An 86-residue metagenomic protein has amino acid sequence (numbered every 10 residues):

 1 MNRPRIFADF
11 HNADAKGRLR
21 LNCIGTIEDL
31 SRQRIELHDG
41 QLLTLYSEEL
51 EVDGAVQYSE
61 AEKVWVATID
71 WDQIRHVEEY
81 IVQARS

Functional and structural regions predicted by a protein language model:
N2-R3, A61-S86: Glycine- and charge-enriched low-complexity intrinsically disordered segments
I6-G25: Short, basic/aromatic beta-hairpin or loop at an interaction surface
C23-Q33: Short alpha-helix capping/helix-loop boundary micro-motifs
E36-H38: Short, well-ordered loop/turn sites that connect or cap secondary structure elements
L42, Y46-V52: Short, charged beta-turn/beta-strand-edge "cap" motif at the junction between a beta-strand and an adjacent loop
L50-A61: Short beta-strand-centered aromatic/proline hotspots
